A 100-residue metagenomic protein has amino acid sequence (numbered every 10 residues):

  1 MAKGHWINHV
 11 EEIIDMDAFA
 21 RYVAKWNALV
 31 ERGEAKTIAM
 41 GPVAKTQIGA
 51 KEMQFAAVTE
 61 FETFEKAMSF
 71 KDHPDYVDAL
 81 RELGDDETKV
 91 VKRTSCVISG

Functional and structural regions predicted by a protein language model:
M1-A56, E62-D72, C96-G100: Short S/T/G/P-rich N-terminal loop/turn motif that feeds into the first structured element of a domain
A67-F70, P74-V90: C-terminal structural segments of small proteins and small subunits
K92-T94: Surface-exposed short loop/turn segments
